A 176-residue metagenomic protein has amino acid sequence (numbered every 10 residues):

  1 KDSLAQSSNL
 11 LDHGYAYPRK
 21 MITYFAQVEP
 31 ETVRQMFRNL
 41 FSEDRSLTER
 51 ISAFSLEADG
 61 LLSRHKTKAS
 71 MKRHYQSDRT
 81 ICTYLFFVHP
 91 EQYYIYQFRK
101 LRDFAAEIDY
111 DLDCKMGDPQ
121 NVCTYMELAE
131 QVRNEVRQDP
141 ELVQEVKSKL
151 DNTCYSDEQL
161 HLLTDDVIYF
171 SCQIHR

Functional and structural regions predicted by a protein language model:
K1-H74, P90-R176: An N-terminal alpha-helical hairpin/helix-loop-helix interaction module that forms a charged, gly/pro-flexible surface
I81-V88: Contiguous, well-ordered alpha-helical segments that form the cores/surfaces of helical PPI scaffolds
